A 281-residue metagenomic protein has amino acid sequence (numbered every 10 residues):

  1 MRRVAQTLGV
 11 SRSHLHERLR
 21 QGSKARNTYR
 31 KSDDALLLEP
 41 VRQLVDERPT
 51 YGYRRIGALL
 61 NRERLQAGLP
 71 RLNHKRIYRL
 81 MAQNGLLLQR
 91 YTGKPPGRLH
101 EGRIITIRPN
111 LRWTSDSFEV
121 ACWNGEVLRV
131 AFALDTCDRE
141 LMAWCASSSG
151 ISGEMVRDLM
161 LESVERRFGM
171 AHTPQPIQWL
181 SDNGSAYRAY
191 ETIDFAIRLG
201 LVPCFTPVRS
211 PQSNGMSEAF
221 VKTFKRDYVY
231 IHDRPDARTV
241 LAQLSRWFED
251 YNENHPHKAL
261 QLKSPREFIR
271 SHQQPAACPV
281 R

Functional and structural regions predicted by a protein language model:
R2-T7, I56: Short alpha-helical "recognition helix" segments of helix-turn-helix
V4, Y91-P95, A146, W179-N183 (+2 more regions): RNase H-like polynucleotidyl transferase catalytic core
S13-R112, S210, S264-C278: Basic, flexible linker segments flanking DNA-binding modules in nucleic acid-interacting mobile-element proteins
T50, Q66-G68, I105-I107, C122-W123 (+3 more regions): Conserved, non-catalytic sequence blocks in retroelement Pol enzymes and Pol-derived host proteins
K75-L134, G153-P176, P279-R281: Mobile-element integrase/transposase regions, centering on the N-terminal DNA-binding/Zn-coordinating module
D138-L141: Hydrophobic "anchor" residues
A171-A189, P211, K263-P265: Acidic/histidine-rich, metal-coordinating catalytic segments
I197-L199, T223-R281: C-terminal domain-tail junction helix/linker
